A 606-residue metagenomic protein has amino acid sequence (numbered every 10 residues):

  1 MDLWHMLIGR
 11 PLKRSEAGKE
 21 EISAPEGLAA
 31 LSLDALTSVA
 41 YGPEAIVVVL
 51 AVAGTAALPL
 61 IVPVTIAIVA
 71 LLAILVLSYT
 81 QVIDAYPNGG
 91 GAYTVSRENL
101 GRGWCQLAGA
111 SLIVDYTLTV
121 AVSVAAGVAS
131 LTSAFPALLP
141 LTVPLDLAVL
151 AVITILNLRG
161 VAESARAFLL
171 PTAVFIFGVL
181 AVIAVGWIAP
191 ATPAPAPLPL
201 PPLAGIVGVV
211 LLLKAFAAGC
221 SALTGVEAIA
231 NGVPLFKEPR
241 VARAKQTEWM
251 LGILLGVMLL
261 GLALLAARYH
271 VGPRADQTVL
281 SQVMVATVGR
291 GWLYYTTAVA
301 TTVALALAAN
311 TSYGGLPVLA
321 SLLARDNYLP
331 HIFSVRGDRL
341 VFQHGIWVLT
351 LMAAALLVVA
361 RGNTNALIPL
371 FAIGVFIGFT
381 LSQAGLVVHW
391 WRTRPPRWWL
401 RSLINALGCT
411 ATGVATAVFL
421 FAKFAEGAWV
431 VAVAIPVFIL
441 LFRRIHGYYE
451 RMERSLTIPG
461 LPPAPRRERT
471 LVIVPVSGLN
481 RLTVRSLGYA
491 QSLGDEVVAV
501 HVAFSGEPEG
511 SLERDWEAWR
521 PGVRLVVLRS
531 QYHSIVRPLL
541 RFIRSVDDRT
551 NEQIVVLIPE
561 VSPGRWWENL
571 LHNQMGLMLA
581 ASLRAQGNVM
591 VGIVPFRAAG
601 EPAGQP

Functional and structural regions predicted by a protein language model:
M1-R14, E453-P606: Cytosolic C-terminal regulatory domains/tails of membrane transporters and channels
L28, A167, I332-Q343, F379-F424 (+1 more regions): C-terminal membrane-solvent junction of multi-pass transporters and transport-like membrane proteins
V47-G109, V122-V149, G252-G256: Extracellular loop-to-transmembrane helix junctions
R102, T142-L147, L235-M258, A324-V358 (+1 more regions): Loop-to-transmembrane helix boundary motifs in multi-pass membrane proteins
L145, L150-I188, T247-L251, I368-T380 (+2 more regions): Membrane-interface loop-to-helix entry segments
A173-T224, A422, E426, T457: Helix-loop-helix junctions that connect adjacent transmembrane segments in multi-pass membrane transporters
V174-P199, L262-H270, S382-P395, R443-E453: Hydrophobic alpha-helical segments and their helix-loop junctions in multi-pass secondary transporters
W187-T192, K245-S281: Extracellular/periplasmic helix-exit of transmembrane alpha-helices
